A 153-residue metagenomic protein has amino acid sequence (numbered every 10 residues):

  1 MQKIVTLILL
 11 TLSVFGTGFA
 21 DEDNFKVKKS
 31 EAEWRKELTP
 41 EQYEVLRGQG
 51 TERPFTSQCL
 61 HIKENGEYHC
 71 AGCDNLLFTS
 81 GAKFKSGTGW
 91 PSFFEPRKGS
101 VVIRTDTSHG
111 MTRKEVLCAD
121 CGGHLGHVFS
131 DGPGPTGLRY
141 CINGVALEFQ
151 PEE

Functional and structural regions predicted by a protein language model:
Q2-I8: Sec-dependent signal peptide recognition, specifically the positively charged N-region followed immediately by
L9-L10, Q42: Enrichment for repetitive, rod-forming helical segments
L10-G18: Hydrophobic h-region of N-terminal signal peptides that target proteins for export in Gram-negative bacteria
F19-E31: Short, contiguous pre-domain boundary segments
F25-K26, R35-E37, E41-H69, N75-E153: A short Gly-Trp-Pro
